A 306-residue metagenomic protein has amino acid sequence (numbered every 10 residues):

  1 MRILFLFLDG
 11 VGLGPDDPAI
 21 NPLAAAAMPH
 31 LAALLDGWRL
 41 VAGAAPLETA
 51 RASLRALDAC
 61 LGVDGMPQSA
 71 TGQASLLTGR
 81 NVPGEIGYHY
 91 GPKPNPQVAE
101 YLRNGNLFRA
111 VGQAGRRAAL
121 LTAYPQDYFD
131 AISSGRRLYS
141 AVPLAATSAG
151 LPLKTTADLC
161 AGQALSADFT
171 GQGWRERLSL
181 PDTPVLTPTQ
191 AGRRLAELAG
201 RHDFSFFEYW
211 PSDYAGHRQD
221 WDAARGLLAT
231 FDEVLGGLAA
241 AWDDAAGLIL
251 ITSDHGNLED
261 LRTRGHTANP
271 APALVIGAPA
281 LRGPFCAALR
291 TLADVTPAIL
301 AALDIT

Functional and structural regions predicted by a protein language model:
R2, G12-A110, A114, Q126-L138 (+5 more regions): Active-site nucleophile/metal-coordination loop of metallo-enzymes that catalyze phosphate/sulfate and related
R2-L4, H202-F206, L248: Residue-level preference for the first positions of well-ordered beta-strands
L4-L13, T230-H266, I299: Metal-dependent active-site segment of extracytoplasmic phospho-/sulfohydrolases and closely related
N21-A27, A223-R225, H266-N269: Glycine-rich, phosphate-binding/catalytic loops in enzymes
G65-A215: His/Asp/Glu-rich, glycine-adjacent segments that coordinate divalent cations and/or stabilize oxyanion chemistry on
R193, S205, D213-G247: A long, amphipathic alpha-helix that forms part of the scaffold/cap immediately adjacent to metal-dependent active
R262-P279: Short glycine/proline-rich, acidic loop/turn segments that cap or connect secondary-structure elements
P279-F285: Short beta-alpha connecting loops at secondary-structure transitions that line or flank enzyme active sites
